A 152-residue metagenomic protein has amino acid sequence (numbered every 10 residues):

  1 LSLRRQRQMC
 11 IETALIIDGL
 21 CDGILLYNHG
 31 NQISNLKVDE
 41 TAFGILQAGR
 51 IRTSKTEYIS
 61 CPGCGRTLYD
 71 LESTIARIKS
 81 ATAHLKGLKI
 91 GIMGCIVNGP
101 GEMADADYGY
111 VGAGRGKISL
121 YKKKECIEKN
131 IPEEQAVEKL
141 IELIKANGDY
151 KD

Functional and structural regions predicted by a protein language model:
L1-I11: Single conserved hydrophobic/aromatic residue that forms the stacking wall/gate of nucleotide- or nucleobase-binding
R5, R52-G94: Small-residue-enriched alpha-helical segments and adjacent helix-cap loops that form tight helix-helix packing
E12, G19-D22, D107-Y108: Glycine-enriched alpha-helix->loop->beta-strand junction motifs that scaffold or abut catalytic
L15, C61, C95, M103 (+1 more regions): Conserved, mostly hydrophobic/aromatic
D18-N35, G112-C126: Glycine-rich phosphate-binding active-site loops on the catalytic face of alpha/beta enzymes
I24-S54, C61: C-terminal, non-catalytic macromolecule-binding modules
I33-L36, C64-L68, L85, I96-E102 (+1 more regions): Conserved structured catalytic cores and adjacent interaction surfaces of nucleotide-binding/hydrolyzing enzymes
R115-I118, C126-D149: Beta-strand/loop-dominated core regions that host nucleotide or nucleotide-derived cofactor-binding catalytic loops
